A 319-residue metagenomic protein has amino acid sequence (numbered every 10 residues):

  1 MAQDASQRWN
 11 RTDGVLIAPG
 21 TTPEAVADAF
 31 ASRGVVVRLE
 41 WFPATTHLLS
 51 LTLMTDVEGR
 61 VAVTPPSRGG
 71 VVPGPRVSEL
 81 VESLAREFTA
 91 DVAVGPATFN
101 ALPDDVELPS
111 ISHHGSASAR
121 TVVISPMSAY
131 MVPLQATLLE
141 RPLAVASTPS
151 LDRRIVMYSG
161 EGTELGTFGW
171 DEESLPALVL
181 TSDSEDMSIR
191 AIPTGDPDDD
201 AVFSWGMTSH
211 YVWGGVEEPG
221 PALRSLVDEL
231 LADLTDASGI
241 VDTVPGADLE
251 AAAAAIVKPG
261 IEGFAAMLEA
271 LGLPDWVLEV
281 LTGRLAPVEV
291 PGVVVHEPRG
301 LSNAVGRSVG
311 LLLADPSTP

Functional and structural regions predicted by a protein language model:
A2-L102, V106-S238: Hydrophobic alpha-helical segments that drive targeting, anchoring, or assembly
G160-T163, W170-D171, S182-P319: Long, compositionally biased intrinsically disordered terminal regions
